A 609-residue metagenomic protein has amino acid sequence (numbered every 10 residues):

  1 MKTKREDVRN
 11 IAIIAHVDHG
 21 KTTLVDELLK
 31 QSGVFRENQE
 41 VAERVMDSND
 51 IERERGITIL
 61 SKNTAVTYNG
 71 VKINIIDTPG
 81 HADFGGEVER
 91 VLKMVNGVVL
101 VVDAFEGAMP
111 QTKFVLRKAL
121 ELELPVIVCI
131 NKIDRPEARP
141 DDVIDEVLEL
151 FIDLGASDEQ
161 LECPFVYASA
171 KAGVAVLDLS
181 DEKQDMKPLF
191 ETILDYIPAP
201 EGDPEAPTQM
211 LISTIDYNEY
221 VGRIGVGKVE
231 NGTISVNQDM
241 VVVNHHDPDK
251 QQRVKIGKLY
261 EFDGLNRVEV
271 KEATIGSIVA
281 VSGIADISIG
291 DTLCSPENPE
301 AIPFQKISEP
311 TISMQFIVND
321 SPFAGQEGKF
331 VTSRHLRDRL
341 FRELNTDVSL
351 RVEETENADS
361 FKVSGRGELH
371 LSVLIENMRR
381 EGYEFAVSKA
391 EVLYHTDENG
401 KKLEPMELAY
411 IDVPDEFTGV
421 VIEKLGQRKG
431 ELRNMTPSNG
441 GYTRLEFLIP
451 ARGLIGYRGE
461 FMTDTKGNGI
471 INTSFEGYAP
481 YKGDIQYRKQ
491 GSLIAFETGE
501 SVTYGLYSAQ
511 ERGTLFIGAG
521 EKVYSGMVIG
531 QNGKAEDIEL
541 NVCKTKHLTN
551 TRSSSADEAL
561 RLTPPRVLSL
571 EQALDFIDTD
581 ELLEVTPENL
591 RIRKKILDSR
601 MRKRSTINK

Functional and structural regions predicted by a protein language model:
M1-E106, E146, I215-N218: P-loop NTPase switch module centered on the Walker A-proximal segment
V41-R44, L154-F165, P200-L211, M240 (+10 more regions): Interdomain boundary/hinge elements
P125, R135-L194: Canonical P-loop GTPase G-domain recognition
S169, T355-H370: Short glycine/threonine-rich beta-strand-turn micro-motifs
Q209-M314, A324-Q326, I422, Q490 (+3 more regions): Conserved nucleotide-binding/hydrolysis modules and their immediate coupling elements across P-loop/ASCE NTPase motors
T233, A285-D286, G365-L371, P414-T418 (+1 more regions): Helix N-cap motif at beta-to-alpha junctions
F262, R267-V270, L403, I449 (+3 more regions): Long insertion/accessory domains within large nucleic-acid-processing enzymes
S321-L344, A559, T563: A short, contiguous, amphipathic alpha-helix enriched in charged residues
